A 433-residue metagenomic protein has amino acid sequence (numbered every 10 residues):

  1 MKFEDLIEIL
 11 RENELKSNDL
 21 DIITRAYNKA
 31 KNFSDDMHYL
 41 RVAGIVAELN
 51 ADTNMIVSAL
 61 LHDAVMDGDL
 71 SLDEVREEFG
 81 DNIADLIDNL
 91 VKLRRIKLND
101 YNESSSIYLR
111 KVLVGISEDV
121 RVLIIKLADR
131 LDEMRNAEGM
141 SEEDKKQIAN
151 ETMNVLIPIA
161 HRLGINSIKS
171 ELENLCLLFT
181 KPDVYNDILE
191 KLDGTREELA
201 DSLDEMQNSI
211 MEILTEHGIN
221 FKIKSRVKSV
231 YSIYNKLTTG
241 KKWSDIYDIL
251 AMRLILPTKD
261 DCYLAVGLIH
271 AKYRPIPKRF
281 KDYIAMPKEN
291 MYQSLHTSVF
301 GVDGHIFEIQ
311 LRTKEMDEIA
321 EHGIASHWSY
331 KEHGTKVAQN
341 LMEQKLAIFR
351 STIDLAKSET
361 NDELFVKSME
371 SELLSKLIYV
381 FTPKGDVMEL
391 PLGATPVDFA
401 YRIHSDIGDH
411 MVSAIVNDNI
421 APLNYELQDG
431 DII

Functional and structural regions predicted by a protein language model:
M1-N13, I22-A26, K31-E48, I96-D100 (+4 more regions): Nucleic-acid processing machinery
L20-R76, G80: N-terminal cofactor/phosphate-binding cores enriched in small/glycine residues, especially glycine-rich loops such as
D52-L61, N82, L86, R121-V122 (+1 more regions): Alpha-helical scaffolds flanking conserved acidic
T53, S71, I83-N89, V155 (+1 more regions): Helical catalytic core of nucleic-acid polymerases
S58-D63, N89, K126-E133, P158: Short, hydrophobic/amphipathic alpha-helical patches that form generic packing surfaces within helical domains
R76-R95, N99-I107: A contiguous, low-structure linker/loop signature
